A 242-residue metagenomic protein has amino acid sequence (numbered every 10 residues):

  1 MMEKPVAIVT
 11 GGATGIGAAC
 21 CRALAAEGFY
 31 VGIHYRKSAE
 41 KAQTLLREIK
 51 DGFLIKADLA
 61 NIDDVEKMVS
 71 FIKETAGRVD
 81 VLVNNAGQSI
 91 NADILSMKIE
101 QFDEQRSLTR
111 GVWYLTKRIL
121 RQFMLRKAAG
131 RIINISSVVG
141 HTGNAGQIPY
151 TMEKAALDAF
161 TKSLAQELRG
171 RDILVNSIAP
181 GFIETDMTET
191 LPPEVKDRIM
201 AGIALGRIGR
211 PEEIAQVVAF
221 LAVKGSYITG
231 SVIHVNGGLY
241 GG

Functional and structural regions predicted by a protein language model:
A13-G15: Conserved glycine-rich cofactor-binding loop
D93-I94, K98-E104, I199: Substrate-binding pocket helix/loop in short-chain dehydrogenase/reductase
M97, G143-T151, S163: Active-site loop-to-helix junction immediately N-terminal to the catalytic Tyr of the SDR YXXXK motif in Rossmann-fold
T116, E153, T161: Active-site helix of classical SDR
R121, Q166-G170: Alpha-helical segment proximal to the catalytic Tyr-Lys
S137: Residue(s) in the substrate-gating loop at a strand-loop-helix junction that position the organic substrate next
R169, L174, I228-G230: Short, small/polar-rich loop/turn modules that mediate ligand/substrate recognition or access, typified
R207-V235, Y240: C-terminal substrate-recognition "lid" of short-chain dehydrogenase/reductases
